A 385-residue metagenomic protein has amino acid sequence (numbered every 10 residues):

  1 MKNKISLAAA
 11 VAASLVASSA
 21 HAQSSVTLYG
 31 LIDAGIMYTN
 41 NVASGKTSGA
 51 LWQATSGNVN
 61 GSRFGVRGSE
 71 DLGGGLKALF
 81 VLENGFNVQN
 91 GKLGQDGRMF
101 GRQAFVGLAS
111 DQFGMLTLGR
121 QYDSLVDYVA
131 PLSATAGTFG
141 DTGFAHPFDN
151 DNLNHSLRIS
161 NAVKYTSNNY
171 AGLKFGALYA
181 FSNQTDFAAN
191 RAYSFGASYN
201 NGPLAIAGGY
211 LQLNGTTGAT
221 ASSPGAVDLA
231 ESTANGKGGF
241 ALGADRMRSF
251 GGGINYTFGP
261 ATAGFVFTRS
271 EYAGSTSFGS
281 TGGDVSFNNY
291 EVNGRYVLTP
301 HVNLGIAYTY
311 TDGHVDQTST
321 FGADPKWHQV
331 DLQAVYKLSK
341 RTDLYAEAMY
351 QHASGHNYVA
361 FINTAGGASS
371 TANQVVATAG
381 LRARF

Functional and structural regions predicted by a protein language model:
M1-A10: Bacterial Sec-dependent N-terminal signal peptides
A17-S19: N-terminal signal peptide c-region/cleavage motif recognized by signal peptidases
S24-Y38, W52-Q184, A189-Y193, A197-G209 (+1 more regions): Outer membrane beta-barrel
T27-Y29, K77-L79, M115-G119, K174-G176 (+7 more regions): Residue-level detector of the transmembrane beta-barrel scaffold of outer-membrane proteins
I36-S44, F86-K92, S124-Y128, N183-T185 (+5 more regions): Gram-negative outer-membrane beta-barrel proteins
S48-W52, K92, N150, S182 (+4 more regions): Extracellular loop and loop/strand-boundary signature of outer-membrane beta-barrel proteins
G196-L332, Y336: Detector for outer-membrane/organellar transmembrane beta-barrel domains, recognizing the amphipathic beta-strand
L338, T371-F385: Outer-membrane beta-barrel "beta-signal"
